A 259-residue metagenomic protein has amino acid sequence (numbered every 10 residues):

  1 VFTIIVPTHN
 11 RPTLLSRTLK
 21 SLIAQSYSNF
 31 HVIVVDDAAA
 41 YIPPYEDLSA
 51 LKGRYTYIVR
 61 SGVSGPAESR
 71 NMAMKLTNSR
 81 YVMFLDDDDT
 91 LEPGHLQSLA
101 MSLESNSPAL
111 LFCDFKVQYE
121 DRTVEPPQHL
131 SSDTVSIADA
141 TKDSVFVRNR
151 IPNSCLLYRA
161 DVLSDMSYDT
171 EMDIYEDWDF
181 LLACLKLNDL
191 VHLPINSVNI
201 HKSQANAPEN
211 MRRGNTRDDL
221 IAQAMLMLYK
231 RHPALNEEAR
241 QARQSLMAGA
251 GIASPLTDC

Functional and structural regions predicted by a protein language model:
V1-T3, S21, H31, D179: Cell-envelope/extracellular polymer assembly enzymes that use nucleotide-activated donors
F2-L14, T18, Q25, V35: A conserved hydrophobic helix/loop-capping motif in glycosyltransferases and polysaccharide synthases
L19-V59: Acidic donor-binding segment of Leloir-type glycosyltransferases
R60-T77: Glycine-rich, basic loop-to-helix element that forms the pyrophosphate-binding segment of sugar-nucleotide handling
V82: Short aromatic/hydrophobic "clamp" motif used to bind/position activated sugar donors
D86-T90, D114: The conserved acidic donor/metal-binding loop of glycosyltransferases
G94-P127: Conserved donor NDP-sugar-binding/catalytic core segment of glycosyltransferases
V135-A222: Conserved nucleotide-sugar donor-binding catalytic segment
